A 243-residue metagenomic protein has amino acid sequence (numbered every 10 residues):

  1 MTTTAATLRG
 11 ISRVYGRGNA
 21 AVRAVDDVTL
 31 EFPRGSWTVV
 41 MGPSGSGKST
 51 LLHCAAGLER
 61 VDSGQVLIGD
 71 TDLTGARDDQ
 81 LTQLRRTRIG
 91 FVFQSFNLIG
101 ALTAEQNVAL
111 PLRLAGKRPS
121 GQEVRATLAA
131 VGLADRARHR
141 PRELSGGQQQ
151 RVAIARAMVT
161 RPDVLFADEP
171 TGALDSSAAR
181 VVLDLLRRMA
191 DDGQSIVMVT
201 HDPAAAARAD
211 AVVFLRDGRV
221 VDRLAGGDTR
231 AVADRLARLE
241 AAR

Functional and structural regions predicted by a protein language model:
R17-V22, L73-G90, L114, D191 (+1 more regions): ABC ATPase NBD coupling module
G64-G75: Conserved ABC transporter NBD signature motif
L102-L110: Short coil-to-helix segment of the ABC ATPase nucleotide-binding domain corresponding to the Q-loop/switch region
H139-R142, T160, D192: Conserved signature/switch motifs of ABC ATPase nucleotide-binding domains
R140-Q150: Conserved ABC ATPase signature
L165-D168: Catalytic Walker B motif of ABC-type/P-loop ATPase nucleotide-binding domains
S176-A178: Helix N-cap at the start of a conserved alpha-helix in ABC-type nucleotide-binding domains
